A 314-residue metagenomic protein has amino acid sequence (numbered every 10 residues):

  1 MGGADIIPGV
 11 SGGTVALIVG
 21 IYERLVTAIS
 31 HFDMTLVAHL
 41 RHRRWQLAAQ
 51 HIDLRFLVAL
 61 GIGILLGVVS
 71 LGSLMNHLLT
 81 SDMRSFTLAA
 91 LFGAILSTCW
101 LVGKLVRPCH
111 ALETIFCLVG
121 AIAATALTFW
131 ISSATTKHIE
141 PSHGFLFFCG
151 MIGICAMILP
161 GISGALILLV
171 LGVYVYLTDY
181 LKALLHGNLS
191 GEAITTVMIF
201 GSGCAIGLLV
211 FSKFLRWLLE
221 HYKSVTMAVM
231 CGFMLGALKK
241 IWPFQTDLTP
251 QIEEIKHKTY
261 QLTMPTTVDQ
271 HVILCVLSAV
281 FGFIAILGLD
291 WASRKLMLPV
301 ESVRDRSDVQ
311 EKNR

Functional and structural regions predicted by a protein language model:
M1-D5, T14-L159, S163-R314: Multi-pass membrane proteins that catalyze or facilitate reactions on polyprenyl-/lipid-phosphate substrates and their
G9: TRNA-recognition modules of translation machinery and tRNA-sensing kinases, especially anticodon-binding
